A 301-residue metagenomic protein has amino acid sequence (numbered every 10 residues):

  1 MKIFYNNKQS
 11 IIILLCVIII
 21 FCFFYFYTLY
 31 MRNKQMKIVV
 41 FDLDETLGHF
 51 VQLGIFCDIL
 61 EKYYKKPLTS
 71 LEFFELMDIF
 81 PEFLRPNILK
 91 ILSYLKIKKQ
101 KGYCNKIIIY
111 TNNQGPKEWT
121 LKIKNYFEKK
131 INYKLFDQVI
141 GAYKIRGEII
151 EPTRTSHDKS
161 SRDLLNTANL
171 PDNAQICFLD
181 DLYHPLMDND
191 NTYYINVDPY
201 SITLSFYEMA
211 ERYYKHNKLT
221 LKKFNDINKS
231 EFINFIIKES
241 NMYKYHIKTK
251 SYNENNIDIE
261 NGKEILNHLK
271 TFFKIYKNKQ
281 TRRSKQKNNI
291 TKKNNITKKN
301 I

Functional and structural regions predicted by a protein language model:
M1-I3: Short, strongly hydrophobic alpha-helical membrane anchors
Y5-M31, V39, D181, Q280-T291 (+1 more regions): Single-pass alpha-helical membrane anchors
I11-I13, K37-V39, I107, A174-I176: Generic beta-sheet signal
I13-L14, T28, D42, T46 (+3 more regions): Acidic/proline-rich low-complexity IDRs
T28-N33, T167-L170: A short acidic-Thr-Gly-centered motif at the start of a beta-strand
K34-E148, I257: Alpha-helical substrate-recognition element adjacent to the catalytic core
P116-K287, K298-I301: C-terminal cap/substrate-recognition subdomain and adjoining C-terminal extension of metal-dependent phosphatase-like
